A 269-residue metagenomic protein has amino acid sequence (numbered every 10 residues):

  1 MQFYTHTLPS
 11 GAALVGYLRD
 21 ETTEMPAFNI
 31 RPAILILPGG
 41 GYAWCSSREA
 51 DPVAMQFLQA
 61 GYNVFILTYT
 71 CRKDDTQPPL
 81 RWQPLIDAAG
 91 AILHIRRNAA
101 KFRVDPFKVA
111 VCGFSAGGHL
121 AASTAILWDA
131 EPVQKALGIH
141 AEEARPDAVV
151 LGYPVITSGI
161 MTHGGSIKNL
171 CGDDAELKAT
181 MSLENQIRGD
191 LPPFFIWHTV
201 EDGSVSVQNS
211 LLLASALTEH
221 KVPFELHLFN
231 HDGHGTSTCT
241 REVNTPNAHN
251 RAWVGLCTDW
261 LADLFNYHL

Functional and structural regions predicted by a protein language model:
M1-N29, I160, G164: N-terminal cap/lid segment of alpha/beta-hydrolase-fold proteins
I30-G39: Short beta-strand element of the alpha/beta-hydrolase
S46-S47, L67-P106, T245-H249: Catalytic nucleophile-loop/oxyanion-hole region of alpha/beta-hydrolase and closely related hydrolase-like folds
S47-F65: Short amphipathic alpha-helix adjacent to the substrate-entry channel of hydrolases
G90-S166, K178-A179: Primarily recognizes the serine-hydrolase "nucleophile elbow" in alpha/beta-hydrolase and SGNH/GDSL folds
D190, F195-H198, D202: Short beta-strand/loop motif that positions the catalytic acidic residue of the alpha/beta-hydrolase fold
G203-L212: Conserved alpha/beta-hydrolase "acid-adjacent" motif
L211-L269: C-terminal catalytic histidine-bearing segment of alpha/beta-hydrolase fold enzymes
